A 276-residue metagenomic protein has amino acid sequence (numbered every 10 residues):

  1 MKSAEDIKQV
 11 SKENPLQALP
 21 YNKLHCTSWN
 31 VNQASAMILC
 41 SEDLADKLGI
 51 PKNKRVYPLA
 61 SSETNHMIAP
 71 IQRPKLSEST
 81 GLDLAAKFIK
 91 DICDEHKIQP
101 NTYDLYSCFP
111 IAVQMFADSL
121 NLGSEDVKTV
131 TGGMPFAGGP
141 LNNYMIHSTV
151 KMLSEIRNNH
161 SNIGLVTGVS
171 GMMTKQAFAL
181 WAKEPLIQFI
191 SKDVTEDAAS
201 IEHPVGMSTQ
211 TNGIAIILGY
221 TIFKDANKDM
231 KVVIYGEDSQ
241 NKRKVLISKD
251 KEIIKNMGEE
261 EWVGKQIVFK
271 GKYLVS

Functional and structural regions predicted by a protein language model:
M1-K8, L122: N-terminal leader/propeptide and maturation segments of large enzyme subunits in energy/redox metabolism and hydrolases
S11-A18, H25, S62-H66, R73-G81 (+2 more regions): Conserved catalytic cysteine-centered active-site region of acyl-thioester-dependent Claisen-condensing enzymes
Q17-S79, K151, N158-N159, V169-K251: Condensing-enzyme catalytic core mediating Claisen C-C bond formation in acyl metabolism
D46-L48, A85-Q99, T209, I253-G258: Phosphate/pyrophosphate-binding loops at sites that engage ATP/ADP/AMP, CoA/4′-phosphopantetheine, polyphosphate
P51-S62, K97-S107, E125-G132, N159-V169: Beta-strand segments within the central parallel beta-sheet cores of soluble alpha/beta enzyme folds
S107-S124, P140-Y144, M173-K183: Short glycine/threonine-rich loop-to-helix capping motif typified by GTGT followed within a few residues by an Asp-Pro
I253-K270: Short nucleic-acid-contacting surface segments enriched for D/E, G, S/T with interspersed K/R
G271-S276: OB-fold/S1-family single-stranded nucleic acid-binding modules
